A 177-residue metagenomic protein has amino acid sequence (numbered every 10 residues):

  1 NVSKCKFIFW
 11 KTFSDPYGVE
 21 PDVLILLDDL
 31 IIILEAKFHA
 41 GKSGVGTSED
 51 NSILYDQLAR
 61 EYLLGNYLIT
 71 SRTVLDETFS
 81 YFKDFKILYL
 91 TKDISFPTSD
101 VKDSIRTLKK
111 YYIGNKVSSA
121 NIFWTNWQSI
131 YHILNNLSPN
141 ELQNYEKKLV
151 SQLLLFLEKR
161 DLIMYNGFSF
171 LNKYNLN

Functional and structural regions predicted by a protein language model:
N1-N177: Charged, terminal alpha-helix-loop-beta segments that serve as non-catalytic nucleic-acid engagement and/or assembly
